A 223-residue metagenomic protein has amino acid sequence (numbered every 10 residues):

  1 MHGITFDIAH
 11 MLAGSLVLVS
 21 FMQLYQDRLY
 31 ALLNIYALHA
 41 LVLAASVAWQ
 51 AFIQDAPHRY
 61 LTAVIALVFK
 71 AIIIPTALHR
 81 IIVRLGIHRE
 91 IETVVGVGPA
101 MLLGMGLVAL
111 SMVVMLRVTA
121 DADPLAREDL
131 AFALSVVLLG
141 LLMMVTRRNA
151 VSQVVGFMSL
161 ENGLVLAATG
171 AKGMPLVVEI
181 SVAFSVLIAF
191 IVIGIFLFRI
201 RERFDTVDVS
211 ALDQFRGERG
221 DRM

Functional and structural regions predicted by a protein language model:
M1-M223: Alpha-helical transmembrane segments of multi-pass membrane proteins predominantly involved in bioenergetics
